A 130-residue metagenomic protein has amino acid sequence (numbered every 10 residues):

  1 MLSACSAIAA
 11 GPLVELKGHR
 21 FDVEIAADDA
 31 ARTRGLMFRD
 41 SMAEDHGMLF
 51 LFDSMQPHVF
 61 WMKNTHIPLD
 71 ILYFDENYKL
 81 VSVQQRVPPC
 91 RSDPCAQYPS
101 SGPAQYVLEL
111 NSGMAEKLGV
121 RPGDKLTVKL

Functional and structural regions predicted by a protein language model:
I8-L130: Compact, glycine-rich, soluble single-domain proteins
